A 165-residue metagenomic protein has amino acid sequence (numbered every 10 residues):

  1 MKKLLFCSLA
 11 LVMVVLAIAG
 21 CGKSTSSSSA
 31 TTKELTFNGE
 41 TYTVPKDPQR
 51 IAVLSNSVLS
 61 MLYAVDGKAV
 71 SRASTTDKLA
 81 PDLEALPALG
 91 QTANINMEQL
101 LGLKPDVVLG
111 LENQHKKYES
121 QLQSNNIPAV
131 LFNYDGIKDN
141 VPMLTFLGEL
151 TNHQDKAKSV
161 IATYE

Functional and structural regions predicted by a protein language model:
K3-S8, A19-S57, D155-E165: Bacterial Sec-exported substrate-binding components of ABC uptake systems
M13-A17: Hydrophobic core
A30-K33, F37-G39, P48-Q49, V108-H115 (+2 more regions): Accessory recognition modules or surfaces
L35-N38, T43, L89-L101, K117: Early extracytoplasmic/lumenal segment of secretory-pathway proteins
Q49, G67, N125-P128: A short helix->loop->beta-strand "cap" motif at the edges of active sites that frequently abuts
R50-L54, T92-I95, L103, G110-Q114 (+2 more regions): Extracytoplasmic/periplasmic, Sec-exported soluble proteins
V53-L103, V107, E112: A short, structured surface patch at a secondary-structure boundary
K117-E165: Extracytoplasmic substrate-binding proteins
